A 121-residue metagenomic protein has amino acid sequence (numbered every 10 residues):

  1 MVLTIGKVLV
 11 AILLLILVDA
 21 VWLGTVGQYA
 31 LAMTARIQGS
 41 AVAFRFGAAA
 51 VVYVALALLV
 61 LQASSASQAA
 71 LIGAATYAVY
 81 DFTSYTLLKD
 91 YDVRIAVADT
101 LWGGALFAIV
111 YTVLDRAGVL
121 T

Functional and structural regions predicted by a protein language model:
M1-T121: Juxtamembrane/disordered regions of integral membrane proteins
